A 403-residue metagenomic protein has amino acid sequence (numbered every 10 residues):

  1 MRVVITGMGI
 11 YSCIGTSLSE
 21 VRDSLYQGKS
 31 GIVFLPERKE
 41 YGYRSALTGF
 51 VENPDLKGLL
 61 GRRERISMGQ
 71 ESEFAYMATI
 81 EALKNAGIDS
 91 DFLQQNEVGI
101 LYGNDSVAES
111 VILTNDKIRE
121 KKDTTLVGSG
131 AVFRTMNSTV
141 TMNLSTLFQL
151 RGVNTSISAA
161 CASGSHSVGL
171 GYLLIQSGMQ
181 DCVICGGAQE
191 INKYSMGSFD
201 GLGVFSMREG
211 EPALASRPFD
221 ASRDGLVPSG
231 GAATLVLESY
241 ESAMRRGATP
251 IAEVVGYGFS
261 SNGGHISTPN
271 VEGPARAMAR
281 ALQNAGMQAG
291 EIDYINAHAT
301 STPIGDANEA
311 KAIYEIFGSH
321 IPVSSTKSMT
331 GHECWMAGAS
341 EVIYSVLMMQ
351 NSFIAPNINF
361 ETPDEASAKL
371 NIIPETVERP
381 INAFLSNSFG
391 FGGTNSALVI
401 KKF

Functional and structural regions predicted by a protein language model:
M1-E64, A86, E241-E253, I343-N357 (+1 more regions): ACP-dependent fatty acid/polyketide chain-elongation machinery
R2-T6, K29-F34, G210-A285, Y294: Condensing-enzyme catalytic core mediating Claisen C-C bond formation in acyl metabolism
I5, Y26-A159, A188-M196, A289-I304: Conserved beta-ketoacyl condensing-enzyme motif
G7, L25, T79, I100 (+10 more regions): Conserved small-residue
S19-Y26, E109-T125, L174-S177, S198-E209 (+3 more regions): A glycine- and small-aliphatic-rich helix-loop capping segment at beta-alpha/alpha-beta transitions that lines
A75-I88, N137-V140, S145-F148, N154-A188 (+3 more regions): Active-site-proximal alpha-helical scaffold in enzymes
K121-G128, G169, L173, E190-R245 (+1 more regions): Glycine-/small-residue-rich "gating" segment that lines the acyl/pantetheine channel and substrate pocket
M179-D224, Y257-V271, A297-D306, H320-L370: Acyl-CoA/ACP chain-elongation machinery
